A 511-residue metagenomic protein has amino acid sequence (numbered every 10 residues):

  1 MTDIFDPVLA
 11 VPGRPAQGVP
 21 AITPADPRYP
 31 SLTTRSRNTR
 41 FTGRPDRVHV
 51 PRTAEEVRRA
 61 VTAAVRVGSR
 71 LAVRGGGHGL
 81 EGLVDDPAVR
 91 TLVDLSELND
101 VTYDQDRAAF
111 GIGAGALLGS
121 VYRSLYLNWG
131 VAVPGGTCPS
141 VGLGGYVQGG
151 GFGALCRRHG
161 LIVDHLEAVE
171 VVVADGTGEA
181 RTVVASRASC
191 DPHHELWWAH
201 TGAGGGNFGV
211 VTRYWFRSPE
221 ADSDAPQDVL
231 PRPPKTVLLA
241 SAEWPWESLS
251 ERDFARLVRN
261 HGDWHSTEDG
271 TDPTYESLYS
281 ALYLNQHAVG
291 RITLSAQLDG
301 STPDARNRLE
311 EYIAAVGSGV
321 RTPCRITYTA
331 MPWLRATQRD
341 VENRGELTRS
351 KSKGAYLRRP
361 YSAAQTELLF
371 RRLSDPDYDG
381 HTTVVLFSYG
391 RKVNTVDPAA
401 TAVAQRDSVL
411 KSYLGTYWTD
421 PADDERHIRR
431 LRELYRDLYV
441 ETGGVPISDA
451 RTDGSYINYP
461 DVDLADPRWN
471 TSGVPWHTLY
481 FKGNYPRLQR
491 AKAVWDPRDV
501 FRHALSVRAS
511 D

Functional and structural regions predicted by a protein language model:
A10-R37: Conserved oxyanion/phosphate-binding beta-strand-loop segments in alpha/beta enzyme cores
D26, R37-L98: Glycine-rich N-terminal segment of FAD-binding domains in flavoprotein oxidoreductases, spanning the beta-loop-helix
R37-R40, L80-P87, Y103, V396-A404 (+1 more regions): Short glycine-biased active-site loop of nucleotidyltransferases that positions the nucleotide triphosphate and helps
N38-R40, E55, V84-G113, A154 (+4 more regions): Glycine-/small-residue-rich beta-strand-loop submotif within the FAD-binding core of flavoenzymes
V50, E81-N99, L155-D175, V210-R213 (+1 more regions): Structural signature of FAD isoalloxazine-binding scaffolds in flavoprotein oxidoreductases
V101-R107, L118-L125, W129-H165, E170-D175 (+1 more regions): Hydrophobic, small-residue-rich alpha-helical packing segments that form membrane-like cores
T182-V462, W469: C-terminal cap/substrate-recognition region of VAO/PCMH-type FAD-linked oxidoreductases
A422, Y435-D511: TerminUS-proximal long segments
